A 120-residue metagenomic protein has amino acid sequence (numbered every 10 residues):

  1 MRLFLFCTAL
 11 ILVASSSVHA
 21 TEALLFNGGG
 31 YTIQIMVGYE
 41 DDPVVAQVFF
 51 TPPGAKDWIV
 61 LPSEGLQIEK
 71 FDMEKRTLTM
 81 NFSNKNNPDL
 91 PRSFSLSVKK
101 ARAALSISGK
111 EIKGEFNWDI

Functional and structural regions predicted by a protein language model:
F4-A14: Sec-dependent N-terminal signal peptides
S16-A20: Sec/Tat signal peptide C-region and signal peptidase I cleavage site
T21-D89, F94-I120: Central antiparallel beta-sheet cores of small beta-barrel/beta-sandwich binding domains
